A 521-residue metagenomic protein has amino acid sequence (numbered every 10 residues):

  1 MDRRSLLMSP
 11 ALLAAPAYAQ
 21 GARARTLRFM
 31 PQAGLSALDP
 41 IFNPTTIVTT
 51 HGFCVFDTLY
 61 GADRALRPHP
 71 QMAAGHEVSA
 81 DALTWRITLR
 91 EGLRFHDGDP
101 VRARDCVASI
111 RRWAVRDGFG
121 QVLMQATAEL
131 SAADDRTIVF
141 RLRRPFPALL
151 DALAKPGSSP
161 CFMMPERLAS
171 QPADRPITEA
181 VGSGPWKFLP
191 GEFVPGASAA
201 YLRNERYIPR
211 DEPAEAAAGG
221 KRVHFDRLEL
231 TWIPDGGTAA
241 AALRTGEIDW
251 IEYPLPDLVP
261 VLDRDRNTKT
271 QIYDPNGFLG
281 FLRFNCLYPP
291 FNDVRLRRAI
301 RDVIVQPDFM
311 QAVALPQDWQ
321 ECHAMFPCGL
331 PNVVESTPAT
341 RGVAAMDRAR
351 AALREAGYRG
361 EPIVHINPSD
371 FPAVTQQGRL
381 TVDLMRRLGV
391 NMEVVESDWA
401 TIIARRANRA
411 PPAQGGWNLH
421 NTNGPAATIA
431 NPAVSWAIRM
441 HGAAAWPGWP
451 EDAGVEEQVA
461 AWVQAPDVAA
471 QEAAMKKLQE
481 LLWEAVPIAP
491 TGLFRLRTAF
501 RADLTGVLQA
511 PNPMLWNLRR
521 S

Functional and structural regions predicted by a protein language model:
M30-A80, R111, V181: N-terminal lobe/hinge region of extracytoplasmic solute-binding protein
T88, V122-A169, A173-V194: Surface-exposed binding/hinge segments that line and control ligand-binding clefts or catalytic entry sites
W186, Q317-E355, S369-Q376: Structural transition elements
A197, D235, P254, W319 (+3 more regions): Ligand/substrate-recognition segments at binding pockets and active sites
P209-V261, N391: Ligand-site clamp/hinge motif
L287, F291-L330, Q376-Q377, L482-G492: Periplasmic-binding protein-like
G342, L388, E393-A407, P432-A502 (+1 more regions): Extracytoplasmic/peripheral linker and loop segments enriched in polar/acidic and small residues with frequent Thr/Pro
F500-S521: Long beta-strand-rich cores associated with HINT superfamily self-processing modules
